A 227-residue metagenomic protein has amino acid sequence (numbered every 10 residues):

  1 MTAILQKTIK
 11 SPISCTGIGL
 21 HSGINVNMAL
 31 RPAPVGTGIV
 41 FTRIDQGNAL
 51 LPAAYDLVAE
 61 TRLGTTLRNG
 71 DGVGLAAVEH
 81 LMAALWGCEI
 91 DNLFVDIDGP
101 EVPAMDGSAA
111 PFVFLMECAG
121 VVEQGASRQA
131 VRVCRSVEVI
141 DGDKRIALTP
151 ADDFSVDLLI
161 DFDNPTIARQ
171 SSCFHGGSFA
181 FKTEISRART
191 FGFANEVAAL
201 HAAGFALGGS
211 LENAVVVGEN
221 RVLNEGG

Functional and structural regions predicted by a protein language model:
M1-N92, D96-G227: C-terminal regulatory domains involved in ligand/effector binding and gene-expression control
